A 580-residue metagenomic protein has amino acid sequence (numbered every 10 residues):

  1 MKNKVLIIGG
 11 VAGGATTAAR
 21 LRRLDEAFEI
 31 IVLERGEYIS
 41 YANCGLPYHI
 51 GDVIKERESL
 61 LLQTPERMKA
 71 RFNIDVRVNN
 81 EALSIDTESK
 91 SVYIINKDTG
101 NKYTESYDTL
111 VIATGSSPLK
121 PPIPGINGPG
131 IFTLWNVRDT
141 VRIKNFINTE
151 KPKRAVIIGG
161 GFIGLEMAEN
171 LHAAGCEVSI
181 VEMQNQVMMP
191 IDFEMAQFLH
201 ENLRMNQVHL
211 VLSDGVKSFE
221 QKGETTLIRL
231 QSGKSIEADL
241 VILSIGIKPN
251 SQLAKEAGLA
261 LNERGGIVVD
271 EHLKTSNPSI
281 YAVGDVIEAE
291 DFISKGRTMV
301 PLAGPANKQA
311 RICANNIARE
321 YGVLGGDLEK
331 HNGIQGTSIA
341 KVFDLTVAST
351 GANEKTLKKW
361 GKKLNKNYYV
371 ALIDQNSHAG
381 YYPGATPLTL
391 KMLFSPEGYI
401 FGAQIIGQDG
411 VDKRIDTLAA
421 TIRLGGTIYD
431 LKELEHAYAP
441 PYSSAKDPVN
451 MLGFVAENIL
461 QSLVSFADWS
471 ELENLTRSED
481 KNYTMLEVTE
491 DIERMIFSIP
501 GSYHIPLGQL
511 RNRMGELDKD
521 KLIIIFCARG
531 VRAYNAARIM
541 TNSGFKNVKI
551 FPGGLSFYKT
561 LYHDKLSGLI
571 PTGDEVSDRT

Functional and structural regions predicted by a protein language model:
K2-D75, A168-I191, D327-E329, T337 (+4 more regions): Beta1-alpha1 glycine-rich phosphate/pyrophosphate-binding loop at the start of Rossmann-like nucleotide-binding domains
K2-K4, V286-D409, S444, P448-L475: Mid-to-C-terminal Rossmann-like scaffold of FAD/NAD(P)H-dependent oxidoreductases
R20-Y107, D192-H209, K355-K358, M451-V455 (+1 more regions): N-terminal Rossmann-like dinucleotide/flavin-binding domain of flavoprotein oxidoreductases that bind FAD/FMN
A27-E29, R71, R77-D98, E105 (+2 more regions): A Rossmann-like FAD-binding core segment of flavoenzymes
L61, R154, F162-E220, L302-A306 (+3 more regions): Rossmann-like dinucleotide-binding cores of NAD(P)H-dependent redox enzymes
I112-A174, H209-L210, E263, V269-E271 (+2 more regions): Glycine-rich dinucleotide-binding loop and its adjacent helix/turn
N127-P152, L227-R229, K234-N315, T417 (+1 more regions): FAD-site-proximal beta/loop scaffold in flavoenzymes
Y429-P440, S444-E473, R477-Y483, D491-I524 (+1 more regions): Rhodanese-like catalytic fold shared by cysteine-dependent sulfurtransferases and DSP/PTP-type phosphatases
